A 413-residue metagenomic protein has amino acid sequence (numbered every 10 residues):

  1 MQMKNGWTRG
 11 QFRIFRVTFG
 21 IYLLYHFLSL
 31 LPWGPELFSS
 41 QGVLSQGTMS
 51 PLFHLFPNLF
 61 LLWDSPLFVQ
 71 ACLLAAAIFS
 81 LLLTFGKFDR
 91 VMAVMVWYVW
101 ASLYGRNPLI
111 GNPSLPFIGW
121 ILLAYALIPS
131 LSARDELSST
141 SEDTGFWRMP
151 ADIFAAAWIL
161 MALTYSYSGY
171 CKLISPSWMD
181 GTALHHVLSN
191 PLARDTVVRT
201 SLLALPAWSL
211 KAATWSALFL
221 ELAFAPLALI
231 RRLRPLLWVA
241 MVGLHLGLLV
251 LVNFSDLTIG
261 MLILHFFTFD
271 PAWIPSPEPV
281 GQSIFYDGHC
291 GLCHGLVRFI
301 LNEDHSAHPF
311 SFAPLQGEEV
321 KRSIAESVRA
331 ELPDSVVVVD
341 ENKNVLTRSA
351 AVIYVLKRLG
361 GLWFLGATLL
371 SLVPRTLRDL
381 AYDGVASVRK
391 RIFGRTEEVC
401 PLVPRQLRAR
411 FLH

Functional and structural regions predicted by a protein language model:
M1-Y286, G291-E303, F310-E318: Alpha-helical membrane-anchoring segments
N302-S306, F411-H413: Short cysteine/histidine-rich zinc-coordinating motifs and their immediately flanking basic loops
G317-H413: Thiol/selenol-based redox catalytic cores and closely related redox-interacting motifs
